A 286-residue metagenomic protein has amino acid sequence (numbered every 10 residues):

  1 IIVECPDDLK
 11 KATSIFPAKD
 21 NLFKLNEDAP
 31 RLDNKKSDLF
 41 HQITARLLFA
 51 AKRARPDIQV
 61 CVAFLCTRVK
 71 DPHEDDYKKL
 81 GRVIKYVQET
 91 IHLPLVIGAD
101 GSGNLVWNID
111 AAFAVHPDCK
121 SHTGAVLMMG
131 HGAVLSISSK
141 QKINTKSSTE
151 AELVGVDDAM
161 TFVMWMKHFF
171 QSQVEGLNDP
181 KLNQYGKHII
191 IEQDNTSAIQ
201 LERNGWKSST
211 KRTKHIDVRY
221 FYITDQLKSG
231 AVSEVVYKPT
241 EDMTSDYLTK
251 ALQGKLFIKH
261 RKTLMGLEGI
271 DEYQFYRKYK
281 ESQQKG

Functional and structural regions predicted by a protein language model:
I1-G286: Long, low-complexity, charge-biased intrinsically disordered regions
